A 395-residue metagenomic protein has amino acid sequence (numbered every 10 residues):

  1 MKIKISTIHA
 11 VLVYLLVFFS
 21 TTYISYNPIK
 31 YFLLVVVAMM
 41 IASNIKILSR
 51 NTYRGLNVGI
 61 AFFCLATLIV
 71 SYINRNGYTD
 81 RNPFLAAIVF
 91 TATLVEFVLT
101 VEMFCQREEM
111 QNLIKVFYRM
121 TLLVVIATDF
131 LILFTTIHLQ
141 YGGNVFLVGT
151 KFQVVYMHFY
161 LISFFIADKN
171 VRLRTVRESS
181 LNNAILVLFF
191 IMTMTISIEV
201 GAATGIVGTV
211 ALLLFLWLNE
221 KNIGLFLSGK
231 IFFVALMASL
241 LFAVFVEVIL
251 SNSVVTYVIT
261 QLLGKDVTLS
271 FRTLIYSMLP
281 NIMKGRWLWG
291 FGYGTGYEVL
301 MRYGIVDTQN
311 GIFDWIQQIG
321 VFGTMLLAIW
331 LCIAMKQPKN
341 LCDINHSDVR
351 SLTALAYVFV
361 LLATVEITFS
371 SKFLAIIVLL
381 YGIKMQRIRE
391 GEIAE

Functional and structural regions predicted by a protein language model:
M1-Y72, C105-N112, K169-L181, K339-D343 (+1 more regions): Transmembrane signal-anchor hairpin modules in multi-pass inner-membrane enzymes, especially those that act on
V17-Y26, D314, I319, V349-E390: Membrane helix-loop boundary segments at the extracytoplasmic
L34-I41, I191, I206-N219, L331-A334 (+1 more regions): Hydrophobic transmembrane alpha-helices of multi-pass, membrane-embedded glycosylation machinery
T52-G55, V321-V360, Y381-E392: Hydrophobic transmembrane alpha-helices and their immediate junctions
G55-S71, G77-C105, V116, M120-V125: Aromatic-anchored transmembrane helix interface
Q111-H138, T150-N219: Alpha-helical transmembrane segments of multi-pass inner-membrane proteins
I191, S197-V200, W217-L262, N281: A membrane-periplasm/extracellular boundary helix in multi-pass inner-membrane enzymes that assemble envelope glycans
Q261-I319, N340-D343: Long extracytoplasmic/lumenal interhelical loops at the membrane interface of multi-pass membrane proteins
